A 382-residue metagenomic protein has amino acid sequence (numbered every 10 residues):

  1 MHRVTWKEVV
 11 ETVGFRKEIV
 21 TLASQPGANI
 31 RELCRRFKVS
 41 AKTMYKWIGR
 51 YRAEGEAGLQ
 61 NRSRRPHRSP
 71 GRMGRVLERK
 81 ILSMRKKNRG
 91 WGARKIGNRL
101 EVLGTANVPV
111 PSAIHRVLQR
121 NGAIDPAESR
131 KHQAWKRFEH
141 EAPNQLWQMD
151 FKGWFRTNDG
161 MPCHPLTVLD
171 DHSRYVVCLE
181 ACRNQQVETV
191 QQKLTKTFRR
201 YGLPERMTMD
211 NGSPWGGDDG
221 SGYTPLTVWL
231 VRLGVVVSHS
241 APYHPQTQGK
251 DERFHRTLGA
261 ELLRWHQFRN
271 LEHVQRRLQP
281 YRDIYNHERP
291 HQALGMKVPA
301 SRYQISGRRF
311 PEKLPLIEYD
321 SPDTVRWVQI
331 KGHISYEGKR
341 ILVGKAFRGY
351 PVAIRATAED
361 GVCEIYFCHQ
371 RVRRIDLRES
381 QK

Functional and structural regions predicted by a protein language model:
M1-K17, H67-R75: Short, Lys/Arg-enriched anionic-surface-contact patches
E11-A28, E78-K87: Short, amphipathic alpha-helical "recognition" segments used to contact nucleic acids or chromatin
I19, L33, M44-W47, G55 (+15 more regions): Mobile genetic element proteins and their domesticated derivatives, centered on retroelements and DNA transposons
E56-M149, W154, T224, V298-G307: Basic, flexible linker segments flanking DNA-binding modules in nucleic acid-interacting mobile-element proteins
R72, S112, R116-V176, R183 (+4 more regions): Mobile-element integrase/transposase regions, centering on the N-terminal DNA-binding/Zn-coordinating module
Q185, L194, F198-D219, A241-Y243 (+2 more regions): Acidic/histidine-rich, metal-coordinating catalytic segments
D219, L226-P311, A358: Charged alpha-helix within mobile-element recombinases
N286-K382: C-terminal, beta-rich DNA-binding module of retroviral/retroelements integrases
